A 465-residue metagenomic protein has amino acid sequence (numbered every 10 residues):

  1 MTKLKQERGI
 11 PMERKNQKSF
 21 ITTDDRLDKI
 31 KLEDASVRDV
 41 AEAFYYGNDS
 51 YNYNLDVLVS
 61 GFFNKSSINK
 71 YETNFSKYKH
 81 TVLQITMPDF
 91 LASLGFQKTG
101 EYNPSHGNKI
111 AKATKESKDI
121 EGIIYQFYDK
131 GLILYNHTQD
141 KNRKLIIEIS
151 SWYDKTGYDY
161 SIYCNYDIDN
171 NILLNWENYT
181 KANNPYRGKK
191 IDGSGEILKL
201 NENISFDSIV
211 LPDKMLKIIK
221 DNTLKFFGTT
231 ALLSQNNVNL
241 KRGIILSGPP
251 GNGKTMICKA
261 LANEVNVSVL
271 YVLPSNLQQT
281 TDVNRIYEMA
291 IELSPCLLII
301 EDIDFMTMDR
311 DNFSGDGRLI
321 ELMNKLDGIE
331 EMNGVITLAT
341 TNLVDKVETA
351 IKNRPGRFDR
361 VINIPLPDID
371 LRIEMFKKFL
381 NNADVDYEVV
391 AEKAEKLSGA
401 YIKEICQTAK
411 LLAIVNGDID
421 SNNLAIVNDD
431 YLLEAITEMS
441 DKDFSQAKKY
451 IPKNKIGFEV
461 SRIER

Functional and structural regions predicted by a protein language model:
T2-G228, V460-R465: AAA+ P-loop ATPase mechanoenzymes
D49-N52, D56, L293, K396 (+1 more regions): Residues at alpha-helix boundaries and the short loops/turns that link adjacent helices
F62, N175, Y179, N222 (+4 more regions): Residues that form generic nucleotide/phosphate-binding pockets
D169-W176, I257, M375, I405: Hydrophobic side chains in well-ordered alpha-helices
P185, G228-A231, P295, D327 (+4 more regions): Generic structural signal for secondary-structure transition and capping sites
F206-E392: Walker A/P-loop NTP-binding motif of AAA+ ATPase domains
R354, P365, I369-R465: C-terminal alpha-helical "lid" subdomain
